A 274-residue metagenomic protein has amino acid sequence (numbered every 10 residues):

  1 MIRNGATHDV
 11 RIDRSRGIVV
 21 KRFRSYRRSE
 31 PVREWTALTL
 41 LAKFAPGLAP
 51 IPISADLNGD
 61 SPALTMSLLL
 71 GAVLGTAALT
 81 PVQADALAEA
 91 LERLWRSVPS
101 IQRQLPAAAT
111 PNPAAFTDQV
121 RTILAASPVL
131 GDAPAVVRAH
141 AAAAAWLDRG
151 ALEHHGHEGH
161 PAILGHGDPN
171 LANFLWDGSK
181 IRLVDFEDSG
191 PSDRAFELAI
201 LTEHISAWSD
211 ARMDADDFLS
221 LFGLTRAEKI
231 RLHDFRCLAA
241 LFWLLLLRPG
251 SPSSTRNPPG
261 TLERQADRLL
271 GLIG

Functional and structural regions predicted by a protein language model:
I2-R3: Protein kinase glycine-rich loop
T7-P111, A115: ATP-binding pocket architecture of kinase catalytic cores
D9-R14, D148-F196: Active-site acidic catalytic loop and adjacent metal/ATP-binding pocket of ATP-dependent phosphoryl transfer enzymes
A42-A45, D56, L94-Q102, S127 (+5 more regions): A general structural signal marking secondary-structure boundaries and capping sites
N58, A63-L79, P99-S100, R121-L130 (+1 more regions): A glycine-centered beta->alpha junction motif in the catalytic cores of kinase/phosphotransferase enzymes
P99-G167, Q265-G271: An alpha-helical support segment within catalytic cores of ATP-dependent transferases
A145-R149, K180-L183, A215-K229, G271-G274: Short amphipathic alpha-helical segments and their helix-coil junctions
A195-A227, C237-R256, R264-R268: Active-site activation/catalytic loop segments of kinase-like enzymes and analogous catalytic loops in related
